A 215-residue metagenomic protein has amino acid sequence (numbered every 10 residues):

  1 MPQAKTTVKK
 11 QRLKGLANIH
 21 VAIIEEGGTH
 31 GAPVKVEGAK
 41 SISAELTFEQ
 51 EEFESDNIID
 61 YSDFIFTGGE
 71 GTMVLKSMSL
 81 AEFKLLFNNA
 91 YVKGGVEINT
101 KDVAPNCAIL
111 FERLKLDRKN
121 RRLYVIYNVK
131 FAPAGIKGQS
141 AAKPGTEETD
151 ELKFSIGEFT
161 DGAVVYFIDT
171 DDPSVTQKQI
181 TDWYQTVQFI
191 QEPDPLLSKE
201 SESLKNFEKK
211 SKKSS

Functional and structural regions predicted by a protein language model:
M1-P2, K212: Gram-positive cell-envelope targeting signals
P2-F83, F131-T146: Solvent-exposed edge beta-strands and adjacent loop segments that serve as assembly or binding interfaces
I24-E25, A44, S55, S62 (+5 more regions): Intrinsic disorder/low-complexity signal
T29-H30, L114-N120, I168-V175: Acidic Ser/Thr/Pro-rich low-complexity disordered segments that often serve as glycosylated linkers/stalks around
A32-G38, R122-V129, F167-T170: Short amphipathic beta-strand/extended segments with alternating polar/hydrophobic composition
Q50-E52, I58, F87-G94, N99 (+5 more regions): Generic preference for flexible, low-structure residues
Y61-I126: Structured, beta-strand-rich domain cores that present glycine/charged loop surfaces used to bind extended ligands
F131-S214: Mixed-charge, glycine-accented linear interaction segment located at domain edges/termini
